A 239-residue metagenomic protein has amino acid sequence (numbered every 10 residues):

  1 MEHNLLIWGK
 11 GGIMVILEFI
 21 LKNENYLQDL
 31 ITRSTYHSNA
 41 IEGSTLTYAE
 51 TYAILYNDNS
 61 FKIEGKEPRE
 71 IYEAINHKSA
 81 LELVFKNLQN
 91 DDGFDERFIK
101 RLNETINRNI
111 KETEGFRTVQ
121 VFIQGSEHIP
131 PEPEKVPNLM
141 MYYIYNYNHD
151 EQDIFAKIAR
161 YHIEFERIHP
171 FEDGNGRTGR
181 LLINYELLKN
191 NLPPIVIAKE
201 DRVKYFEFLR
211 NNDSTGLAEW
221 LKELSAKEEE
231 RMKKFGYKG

Functional and structural regions predicted by a protein language model:
M1-D173, R177-G239: FIC/Doc superfamily catalytic core
